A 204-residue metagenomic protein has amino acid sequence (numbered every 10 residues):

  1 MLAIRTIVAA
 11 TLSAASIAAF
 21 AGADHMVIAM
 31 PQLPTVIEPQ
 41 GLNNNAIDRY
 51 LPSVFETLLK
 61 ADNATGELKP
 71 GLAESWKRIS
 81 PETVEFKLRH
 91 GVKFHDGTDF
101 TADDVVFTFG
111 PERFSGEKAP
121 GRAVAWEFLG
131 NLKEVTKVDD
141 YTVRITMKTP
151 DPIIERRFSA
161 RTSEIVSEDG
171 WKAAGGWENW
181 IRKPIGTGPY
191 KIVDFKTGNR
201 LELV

Functional and structural regions predicted by a protein language model:
M1-V8: Bacterial N-terminal signal peptides that target proteins for export
S16-A18: N-terminal signal peptide c-region/cleavage motif recognized by signal peptidases
F20, K77, V124-G170, P189 (+1 more regions): Surface-exposed binding/hinge segments that line and control ligand-binding clefts or catalytic entry sites
D24-Q32, E74, T83-E85, V105-F109 (+3 more regions): Short, well-ordered beta-strand elements
A29-S80, G110, I185-P189: N-terminal lobe/hinge region of extracytoplasmic solute-binding protein
L33-V36, G91-K93, E112-S115, P150-I153 (+1 more regions): Solvent-exposed loop/turn segments at secondary-structure junctions within structured extracellular/periplasmic domains
R49, S53, N63, E67 (+7 more regions): Extracytoplasmic/secreted proteins, especially bacterial periplasmic and envelope-associated proteins
E74-K118, R144-T146: Aromatic- and charge-enriched surface segment that lines or borders ligand/interaction sites
